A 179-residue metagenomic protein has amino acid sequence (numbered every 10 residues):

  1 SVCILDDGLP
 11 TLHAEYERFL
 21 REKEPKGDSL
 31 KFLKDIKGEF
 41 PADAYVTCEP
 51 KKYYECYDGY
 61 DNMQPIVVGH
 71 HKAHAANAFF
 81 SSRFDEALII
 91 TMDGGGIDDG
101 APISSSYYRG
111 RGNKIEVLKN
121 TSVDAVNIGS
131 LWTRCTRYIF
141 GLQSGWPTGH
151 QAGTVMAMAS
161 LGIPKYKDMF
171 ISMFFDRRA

Functional and structural regions predicted by a protein language model:
S1-A179: Short acidic/glycine-rich loops and adjacent helix/strand connectors that line catalytic pockets where negatively
